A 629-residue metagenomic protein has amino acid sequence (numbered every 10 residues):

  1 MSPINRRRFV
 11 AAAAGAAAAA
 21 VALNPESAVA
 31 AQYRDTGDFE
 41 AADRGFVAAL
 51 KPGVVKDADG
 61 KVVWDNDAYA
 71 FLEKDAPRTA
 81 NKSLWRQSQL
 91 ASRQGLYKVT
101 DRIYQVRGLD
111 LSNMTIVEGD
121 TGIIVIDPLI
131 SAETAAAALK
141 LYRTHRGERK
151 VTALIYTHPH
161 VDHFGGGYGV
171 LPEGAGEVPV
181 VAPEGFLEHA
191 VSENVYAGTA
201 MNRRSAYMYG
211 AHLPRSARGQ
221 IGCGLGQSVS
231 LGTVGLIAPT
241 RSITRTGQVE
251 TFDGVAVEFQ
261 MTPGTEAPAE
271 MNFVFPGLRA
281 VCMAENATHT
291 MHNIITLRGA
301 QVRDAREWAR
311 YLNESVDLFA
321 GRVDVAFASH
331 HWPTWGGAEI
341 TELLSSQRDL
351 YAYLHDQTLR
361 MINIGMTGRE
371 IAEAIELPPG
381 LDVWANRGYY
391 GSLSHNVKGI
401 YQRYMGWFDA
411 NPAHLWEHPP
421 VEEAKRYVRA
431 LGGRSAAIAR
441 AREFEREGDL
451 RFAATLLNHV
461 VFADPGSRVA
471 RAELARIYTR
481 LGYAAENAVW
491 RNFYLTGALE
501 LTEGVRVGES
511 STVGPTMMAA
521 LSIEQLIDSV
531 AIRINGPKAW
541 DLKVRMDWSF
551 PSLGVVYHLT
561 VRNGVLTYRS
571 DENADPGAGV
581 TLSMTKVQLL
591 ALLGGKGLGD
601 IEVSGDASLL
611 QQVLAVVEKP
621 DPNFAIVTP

Functional and structural regions predicted by a protein language model:
M1-A16: N-terminal secretory signal peptides and thylakoid transit peptides that target proteins across membranes
S27-W85, G198-V229, D317-V325, W332-E524: Accessory terminal helices/loops
R86-D101, V106-G108, G219-Q260: Alpha-helix-centered segments that form part of catalytic cores
Q89-R149, M271-F275, R279-E285: Conserved beta-strand hairpin/beta-sheet module of binuclear metal-dependent hydrolase folds, prominently
R102, V117, D127, H158 (+8 more regions): Divalent metal-coordination and catalytic microenvironments
T121-G122, A132-V180, T244: Active-site metal-binding motif and surrounding structural segment of the metallo-beta-lactamase
G122-I123, I130-A132, L231, G235-R241 (+1 more regions): Metallo-beta-lactamase
D449-T455, F462, G466, R471 (+1 more regions): Feature captures hydrophobic
